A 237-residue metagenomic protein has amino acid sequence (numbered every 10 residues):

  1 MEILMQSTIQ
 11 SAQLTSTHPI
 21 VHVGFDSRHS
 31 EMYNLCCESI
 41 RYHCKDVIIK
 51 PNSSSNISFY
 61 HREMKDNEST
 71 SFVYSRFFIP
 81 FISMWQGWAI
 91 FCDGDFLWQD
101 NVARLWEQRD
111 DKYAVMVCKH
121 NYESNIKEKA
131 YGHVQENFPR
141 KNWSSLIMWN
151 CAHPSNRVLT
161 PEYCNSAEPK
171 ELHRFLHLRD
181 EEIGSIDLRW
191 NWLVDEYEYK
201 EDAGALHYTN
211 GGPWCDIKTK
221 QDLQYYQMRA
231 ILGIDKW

Functional and structural regions predicted by a protein language model:
E2-P19, F25-R28, K50-S53, L146-W237: A glycosyltransferase accessory/donor-loop signature
S16-H18, D46, Q86, Y113: A general structural motif
S39-V47: Short, acidic, metal-binding catalytic loop of nucleotide-sugar glycosyltransferases
K50-I82: Active-site-proximal specificity loops/subdomain of glycosyltransferases
S55-Y60, E123-N125, N191-D195: A short acidic, often aromatic-flanked loop/helix-cap motif at beta-alpha or helix-coil junctions that lines enzyme
S75-E123, M148: GT-A fold catalytic core of metal-dependent nucleotide-sugar glycosyltransferases, centered on the diacidic
Q108-K170: Conserved catalytic core of nucleotide-sugar-dependent glycosyltransferases
